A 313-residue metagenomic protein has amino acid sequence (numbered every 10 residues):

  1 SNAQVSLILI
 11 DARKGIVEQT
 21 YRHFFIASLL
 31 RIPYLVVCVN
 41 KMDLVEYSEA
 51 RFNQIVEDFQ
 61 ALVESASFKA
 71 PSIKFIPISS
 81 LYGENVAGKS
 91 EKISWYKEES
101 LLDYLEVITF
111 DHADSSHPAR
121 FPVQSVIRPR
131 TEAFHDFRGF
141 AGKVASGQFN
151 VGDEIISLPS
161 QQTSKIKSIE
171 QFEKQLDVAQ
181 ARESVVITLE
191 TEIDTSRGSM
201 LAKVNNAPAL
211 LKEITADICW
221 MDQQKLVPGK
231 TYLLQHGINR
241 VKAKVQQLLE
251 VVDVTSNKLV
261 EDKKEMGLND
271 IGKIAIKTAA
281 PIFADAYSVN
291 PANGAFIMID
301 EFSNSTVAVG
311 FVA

Functional and structural regions predicted by a protein language model:
S1, D11, S28, Q60 (+5 more regions): Signal for well-folded cores of large energy- and translation-related assemblies
N2-F24, S28-N53: Conserved Switch II/interswitch segment of TRAFAC-class P-loop GTPases
V5-I8, V36, K74, R120 (+1 more regions): Structural motif
L7, A27, N40, F59 (+7 more regions): Residue-level signature of catalytic and energy-coupling elements of molecular machines, predominantly ATP/GTP-dependent
D11-G15, N40-L44, F68, I73 (+5 more regions): Short, ordered loop/turn segments at secondary-structure junctions
P33, V45-P118, P122-Q124: Canonical P-loop GTPase G-domain recognition
M42, A87-E91, F140, E261: Short hinge/gating elements
R130-A313: C-terminal effector/interaction modules appended to NTPase cores
